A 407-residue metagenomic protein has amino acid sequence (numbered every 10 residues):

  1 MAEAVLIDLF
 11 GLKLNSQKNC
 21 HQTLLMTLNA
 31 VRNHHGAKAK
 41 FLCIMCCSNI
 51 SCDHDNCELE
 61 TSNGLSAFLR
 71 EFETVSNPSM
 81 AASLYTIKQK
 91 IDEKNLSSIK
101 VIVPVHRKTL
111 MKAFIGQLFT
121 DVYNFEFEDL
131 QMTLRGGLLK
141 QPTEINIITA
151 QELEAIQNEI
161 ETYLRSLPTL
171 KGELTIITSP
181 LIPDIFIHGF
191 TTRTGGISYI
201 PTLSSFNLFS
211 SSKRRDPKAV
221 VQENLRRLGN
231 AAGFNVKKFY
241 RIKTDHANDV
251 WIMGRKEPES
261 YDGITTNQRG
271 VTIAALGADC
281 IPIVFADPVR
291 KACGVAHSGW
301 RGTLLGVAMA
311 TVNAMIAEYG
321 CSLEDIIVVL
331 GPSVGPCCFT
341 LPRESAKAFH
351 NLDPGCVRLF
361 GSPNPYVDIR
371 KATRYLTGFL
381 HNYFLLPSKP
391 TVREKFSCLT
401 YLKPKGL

Functional and structural regions predicted by a protein language model:
M1-L407: Active-site microenvironment for binding and transforming phosphate-containing groups
